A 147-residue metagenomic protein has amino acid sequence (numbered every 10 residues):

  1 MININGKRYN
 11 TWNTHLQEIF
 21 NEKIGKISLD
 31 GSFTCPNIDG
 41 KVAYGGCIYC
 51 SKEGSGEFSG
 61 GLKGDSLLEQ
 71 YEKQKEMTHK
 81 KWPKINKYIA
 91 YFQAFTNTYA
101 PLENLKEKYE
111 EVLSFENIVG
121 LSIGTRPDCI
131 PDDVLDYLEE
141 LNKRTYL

Functional and structural regions predicted by a protein language model:
M1-F20: Short, Gly/Pro- and small/polar-rich lid/capping loops
N10-T14, S32, K75-E76: Short alpha-helical segments and helix-capping/turn motifs at coil-helix boundaries
I19-S66: Canonical Radical SAM [4Fe-4S] cluster-binding loop centered on the CxxxCxxC motif and its immediate flanking residues
N21, K143-R144: Short, well-ordered coil/turn elements that cap or connect secondary structure elements
I27-L29, C50, Y71, V112 (+2 more regions): Generic structural hydrophobic/aromatic packing signal, biased to beta-strands
C47, Y109-I118: Structural recognition of alpha->loop->beta junctions
E53-Q74, T78-L102, N117-I130, T145-L147: Core AdoMet radical
L102-E110, P131-L141: Distinct, well-ordered alpha-helical segments
